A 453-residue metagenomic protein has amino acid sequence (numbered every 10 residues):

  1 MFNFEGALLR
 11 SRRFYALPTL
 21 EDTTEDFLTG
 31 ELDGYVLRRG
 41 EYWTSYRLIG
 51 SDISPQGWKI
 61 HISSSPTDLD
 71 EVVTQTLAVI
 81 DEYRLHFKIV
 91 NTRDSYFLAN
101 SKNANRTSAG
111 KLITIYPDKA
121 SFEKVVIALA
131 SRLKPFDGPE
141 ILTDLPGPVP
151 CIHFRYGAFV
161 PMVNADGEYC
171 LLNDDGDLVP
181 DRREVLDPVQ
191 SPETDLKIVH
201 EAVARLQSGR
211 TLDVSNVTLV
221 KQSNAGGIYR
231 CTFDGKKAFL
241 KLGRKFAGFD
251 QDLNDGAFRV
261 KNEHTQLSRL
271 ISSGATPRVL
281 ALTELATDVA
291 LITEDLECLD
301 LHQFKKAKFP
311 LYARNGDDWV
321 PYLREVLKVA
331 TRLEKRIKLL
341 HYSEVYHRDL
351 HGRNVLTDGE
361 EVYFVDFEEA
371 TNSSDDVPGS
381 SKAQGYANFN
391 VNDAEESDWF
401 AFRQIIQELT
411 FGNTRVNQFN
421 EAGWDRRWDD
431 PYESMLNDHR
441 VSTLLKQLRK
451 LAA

Functional and structural regions predicted by a protein language model:
M1-T23, V163-T218: Juxta-kinase regulatory segment immediately upstream of eukaryotic protein kinase catalytic domains
F27-T44, T194-D234: ATP-binding glycine-rich phosphate-binding loop
P55-P66, T218, N224-E263: ATP-binding glycine-rich loop module of kinase domains
S268-L282: Conserved HxN/HPN-centered segment at the entrance to the catalytic loop of eukaryotic protein kinase-like domains
R278-R324: Conserved structural core of kinase catalytic domains
I337-T357: Catalytic-loop of the protein kinase fold
R353-F367: Conserved protein kinase catalytic/activation segment
Y363, F367-V441: C-lobe/activation-segment region of protein kinase-like
